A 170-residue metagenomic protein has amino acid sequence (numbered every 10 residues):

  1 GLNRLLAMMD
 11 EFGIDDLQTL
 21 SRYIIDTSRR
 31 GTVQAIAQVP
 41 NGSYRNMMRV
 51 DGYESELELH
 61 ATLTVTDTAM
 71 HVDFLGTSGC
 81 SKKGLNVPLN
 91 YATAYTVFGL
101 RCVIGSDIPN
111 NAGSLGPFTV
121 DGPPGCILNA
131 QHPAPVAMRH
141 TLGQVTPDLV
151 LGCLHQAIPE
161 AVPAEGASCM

Functional and structural regions predicted by a protein language model:
G1-G31, N129, A137, Q144 (+1 more regions): N-terminal leader/propeptide and maturation segments of large enzyme subunits in energy/redox metabolism and hydrolases
L17-R22, V33, H60, G84-N90 (+1 more regions): Composition- and surface-driven signal marking solvent-exposed, interaction-prone regions in large proteins
T27, V33-S43: Edge strands and adjacent loops of beta-rich recognition modules
I36-V39, T77, N90-Y91, Y95-G99: Terminal presequence/propeptide segments associated with secretion/organelle targeting and zymogen/polyprotein
V39-T62: Flexible, glycine/threonine-enriched loop-and-boundary segments that flank and lead into catalytic domains of large
S55-L57, D73, C80-K83, N129-Q131: Short helix/loop capping segments that flank catalytic or ligand/cofactor-binding pockets
L57-G76: Short beta-strand elements
G84, P88, V97-M170: Hydrophobic core positions in small helical hairpin nucleic-acid-binding modules
